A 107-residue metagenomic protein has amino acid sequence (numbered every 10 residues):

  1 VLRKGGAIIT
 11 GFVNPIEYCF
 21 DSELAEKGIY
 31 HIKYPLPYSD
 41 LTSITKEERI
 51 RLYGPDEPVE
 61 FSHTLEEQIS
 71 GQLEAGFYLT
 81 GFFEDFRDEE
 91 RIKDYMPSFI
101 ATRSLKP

Functional and structural regions predicted by a protein language model:
L2-K4: Helix-to-beta-strand junctions that scaffold the AdoMet/dcAdoMet cofactor pocket in Class I SAM-dependent enzymes
A7-E47, M96: Conserved class I S-adenosyl-L-methionine
L41-T42, E48-R49, E57-F82: Short alpha-helix
E67-P107: C-terminal lobe and adjacent flexible extensions of AdoMet/dcAdoMet transferase-like proteins
